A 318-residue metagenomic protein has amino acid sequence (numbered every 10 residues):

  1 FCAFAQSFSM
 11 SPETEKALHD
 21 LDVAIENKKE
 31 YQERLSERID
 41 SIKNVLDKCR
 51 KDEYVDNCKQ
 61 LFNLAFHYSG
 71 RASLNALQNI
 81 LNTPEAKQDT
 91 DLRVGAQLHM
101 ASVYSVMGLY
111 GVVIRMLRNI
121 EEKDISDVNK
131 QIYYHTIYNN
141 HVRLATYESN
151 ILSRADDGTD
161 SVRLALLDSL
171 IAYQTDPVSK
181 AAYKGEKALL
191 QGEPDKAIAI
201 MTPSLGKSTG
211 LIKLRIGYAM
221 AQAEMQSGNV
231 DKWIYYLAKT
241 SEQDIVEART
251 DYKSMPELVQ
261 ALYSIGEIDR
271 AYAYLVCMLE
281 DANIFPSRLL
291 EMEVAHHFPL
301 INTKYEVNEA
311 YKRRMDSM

Functional and structural regions predicted by a protein language model:
C2-R313: A "functional boundary" signal
